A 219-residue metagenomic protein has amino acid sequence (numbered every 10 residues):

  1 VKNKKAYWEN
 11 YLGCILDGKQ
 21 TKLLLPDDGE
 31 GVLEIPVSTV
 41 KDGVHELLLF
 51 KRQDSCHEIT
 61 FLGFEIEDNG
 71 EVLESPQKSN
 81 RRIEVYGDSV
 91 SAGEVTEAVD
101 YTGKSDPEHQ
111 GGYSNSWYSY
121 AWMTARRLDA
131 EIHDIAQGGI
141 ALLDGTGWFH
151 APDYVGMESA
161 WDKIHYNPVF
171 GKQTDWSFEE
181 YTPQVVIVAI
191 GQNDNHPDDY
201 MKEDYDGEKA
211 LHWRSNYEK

Functional and structural regions predicted by a protein language model:
V1-S116: N-terminal secretory targeting modules
D106-S215: Conserved SGNH/GDSL esterase-like catalytic core that processes O-acyl groups on lipids and polysaccharides
E218-K219: Substrate-gating cap/lid alpha-helix
